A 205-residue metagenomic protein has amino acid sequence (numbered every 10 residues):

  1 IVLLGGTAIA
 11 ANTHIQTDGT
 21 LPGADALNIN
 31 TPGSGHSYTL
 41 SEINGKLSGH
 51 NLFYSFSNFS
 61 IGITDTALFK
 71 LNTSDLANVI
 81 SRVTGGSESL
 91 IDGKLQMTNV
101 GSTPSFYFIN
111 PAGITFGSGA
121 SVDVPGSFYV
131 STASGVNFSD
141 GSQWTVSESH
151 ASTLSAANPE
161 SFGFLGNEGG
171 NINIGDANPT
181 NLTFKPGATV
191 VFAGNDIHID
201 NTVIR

Functional and structural regions predicted by a protein language model:
I1-I9: Gram-negative bacterial Sec-dependent N-terminal signal peptides
A8-R205: Solvent-exposed adhesion/ligand-recognition segments of exported proteins
